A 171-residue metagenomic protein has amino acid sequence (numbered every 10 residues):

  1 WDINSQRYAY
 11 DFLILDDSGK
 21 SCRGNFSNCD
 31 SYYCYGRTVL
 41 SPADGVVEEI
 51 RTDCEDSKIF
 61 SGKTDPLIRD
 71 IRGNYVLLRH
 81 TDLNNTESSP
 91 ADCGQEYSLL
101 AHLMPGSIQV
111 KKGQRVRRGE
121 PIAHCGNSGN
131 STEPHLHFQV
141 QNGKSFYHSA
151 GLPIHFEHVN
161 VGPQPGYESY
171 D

Functional and structural regions predicted by a protein language model:
W1-I68: Short, glycine/small-residue-enriched coil/turn segments at secondary-structure junctions
I14, E49, H102-S107, N127 (+2 more regions): A residue-level detector for short acidic-glycine micro-motifs
S31-C34, H102-V110: Short alpha-helix capping/helix-loop boundary micro-motifs
T38-I50, Q109-H124: Short, well-structured beta-strand-loop connectors
V46-M104: Zn2+-dependent peptidoglycan hydrolase active-site motif and core
G62-T64, V76, R117-N130: Short hydrophobic beta/alpha edge segments that flank linear recognition/processing sites
P66-I68, P90, Q114, Q139-D171: Acidic, glycine-rich catalytic/binding loops that coordinate metals and/or anionic ligands
Q109-K111, N127-P134: Short glycine/proline-centered loop/turn elements that form peptide/ligand docking sites
